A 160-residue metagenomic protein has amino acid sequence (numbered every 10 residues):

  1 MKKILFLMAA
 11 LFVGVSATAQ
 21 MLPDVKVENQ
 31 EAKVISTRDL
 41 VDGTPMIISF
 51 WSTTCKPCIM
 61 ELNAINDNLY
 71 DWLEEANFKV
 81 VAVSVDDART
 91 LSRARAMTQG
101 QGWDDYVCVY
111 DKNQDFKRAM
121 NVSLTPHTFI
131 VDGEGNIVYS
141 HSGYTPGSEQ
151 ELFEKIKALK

Functional and structural regions predicted by a protein language model:
I4-V13: Sec-dependent N-terminal signal peptides
V15-R38: N-terminal "domain-start" segment that seeds a small globular fold
M21, T44, S123-T125: Short, small/polar residue-rich loop motifs at catalytic or cofactor-binding pockets
T37-I59: Short active-site neighborhood of thiol/selenol oxidoreductases, capturing the structured segment around
I47-I48, V80, T128: Hydrophobic beta-strand anchors of alpha/beta hydrolase catalytic cores
I59-Q101, N113-R118: Structural microenvironment flanking redox-active thiols in thiol-disulfide oxidoreductases
M97-V131: Short, internal strand/loop/helix patches that form the active-site neighborhood or redox-interaction surface
I130-K160: Thiol-/selenol-based redox modules, centered on thioredoxin-like and closely related oxidoreductase domains
